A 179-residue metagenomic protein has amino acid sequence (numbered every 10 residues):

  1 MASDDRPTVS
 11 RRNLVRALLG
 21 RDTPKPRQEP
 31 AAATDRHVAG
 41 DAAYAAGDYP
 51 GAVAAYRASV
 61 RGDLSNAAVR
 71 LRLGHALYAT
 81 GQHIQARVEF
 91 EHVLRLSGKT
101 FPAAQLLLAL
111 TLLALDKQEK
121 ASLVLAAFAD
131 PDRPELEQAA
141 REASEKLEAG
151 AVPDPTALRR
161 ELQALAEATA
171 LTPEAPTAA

Functional and structural regions predicted by a protein language model:
M1-A32, A178-A179: Long, contiguous interaction/recruitment modules in multidomain scaffold/adaptor proteins
K25-S65: Alpha-helical segment of the N-proximal tetratricopeptide repeat
T34, A68, P102-A103: Start-of-helix register in tetratricopeptide repeats
A45-A46, A79-T80, A114: Register position in tetratricopeptide repeats
L64, G98-K99, R133: Short coil turns that delineate tetratricopeptide repeat
